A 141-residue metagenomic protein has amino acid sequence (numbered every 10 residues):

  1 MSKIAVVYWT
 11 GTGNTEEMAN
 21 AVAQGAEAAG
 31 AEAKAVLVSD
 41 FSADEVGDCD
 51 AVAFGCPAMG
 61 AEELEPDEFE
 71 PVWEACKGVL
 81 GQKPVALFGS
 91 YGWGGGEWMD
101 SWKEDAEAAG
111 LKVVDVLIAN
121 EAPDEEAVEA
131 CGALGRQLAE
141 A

Functional and structural regions predicted by a protein language model:
K3-I4, N14-E17, A21-V38, D48-A141: FMN-binding flavodoxin-like domain, especially the glycine-rich phosphate-binding loop
Y8-T12: Aromatic-flanked redox-active Cys/Sec active sites in thiol-based oxidoreductases, especially the WC-centered
F41: Helix-turn-helix
